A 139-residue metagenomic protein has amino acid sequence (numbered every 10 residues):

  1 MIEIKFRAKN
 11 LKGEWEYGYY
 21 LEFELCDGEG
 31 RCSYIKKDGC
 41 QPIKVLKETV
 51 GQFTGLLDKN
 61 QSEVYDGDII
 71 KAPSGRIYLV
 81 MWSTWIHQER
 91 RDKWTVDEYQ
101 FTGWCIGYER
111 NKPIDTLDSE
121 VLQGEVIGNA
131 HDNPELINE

Functional and structural regions predicted by a protein language model:
M1-E139: Secondary-structure transition motif
